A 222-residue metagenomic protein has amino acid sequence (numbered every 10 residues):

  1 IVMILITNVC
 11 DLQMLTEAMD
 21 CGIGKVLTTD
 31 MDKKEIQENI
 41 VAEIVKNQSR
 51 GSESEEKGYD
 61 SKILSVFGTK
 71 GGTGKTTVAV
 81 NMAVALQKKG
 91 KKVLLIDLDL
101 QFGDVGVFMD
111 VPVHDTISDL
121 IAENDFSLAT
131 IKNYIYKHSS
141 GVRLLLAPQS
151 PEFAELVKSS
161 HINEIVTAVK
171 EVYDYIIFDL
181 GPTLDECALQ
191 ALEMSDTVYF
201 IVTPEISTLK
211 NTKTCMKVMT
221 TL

Functional and structural regions predicted by a protein language model:
I1-C10: A short, hydrophobic beta-strand element within the central beta-sheet of small alpha/beta folds
V9-Q13, L184-D185: Negatively charged, flexible loop motifs adjacent to catalytic sites in prokaryotic signal transduction proteins
M31-I40: C-terminal output helix
V41-E55: The C-terminal output helix
S54-L94: Walker A (P-loop) phosphate-binding motif
L86-L144: Phosphate-binding loop that captures ATP/GTP phosphates
N163-E164, A168-E171, Y175, L180-L222: Conserved catalytic-core segment of NTP-binding enzymes
